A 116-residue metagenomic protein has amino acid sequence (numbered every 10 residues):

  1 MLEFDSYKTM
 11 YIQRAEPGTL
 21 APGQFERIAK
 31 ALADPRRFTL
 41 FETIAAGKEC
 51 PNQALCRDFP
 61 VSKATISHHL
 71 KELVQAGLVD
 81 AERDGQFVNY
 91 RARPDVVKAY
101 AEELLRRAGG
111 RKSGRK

Functional and structural regions predicted by a protein language model:
M1-F25, E42-A46, P94-K116: Amphipathic alpha-helical dimerization/coiled-coil segments that flank or bridge DNA-binding/regulatory modules
T19, G23-S62, D84-V96: N-terminal helix-turn-helix DNA-binding core of bacterial DNA-binding proteins
L70-K71: Short, hydrophobic-biased segments on the C-terminal half of alpha helices that form "recognition helices"
G77: Glycine-centered, phosphate/nucleic-acid-interacting loop/turn motifs that mediate DNA/RNA or nucleotide
A81: Short beta-strand "wing" residues that participate in macromolecule-binding interfaces
